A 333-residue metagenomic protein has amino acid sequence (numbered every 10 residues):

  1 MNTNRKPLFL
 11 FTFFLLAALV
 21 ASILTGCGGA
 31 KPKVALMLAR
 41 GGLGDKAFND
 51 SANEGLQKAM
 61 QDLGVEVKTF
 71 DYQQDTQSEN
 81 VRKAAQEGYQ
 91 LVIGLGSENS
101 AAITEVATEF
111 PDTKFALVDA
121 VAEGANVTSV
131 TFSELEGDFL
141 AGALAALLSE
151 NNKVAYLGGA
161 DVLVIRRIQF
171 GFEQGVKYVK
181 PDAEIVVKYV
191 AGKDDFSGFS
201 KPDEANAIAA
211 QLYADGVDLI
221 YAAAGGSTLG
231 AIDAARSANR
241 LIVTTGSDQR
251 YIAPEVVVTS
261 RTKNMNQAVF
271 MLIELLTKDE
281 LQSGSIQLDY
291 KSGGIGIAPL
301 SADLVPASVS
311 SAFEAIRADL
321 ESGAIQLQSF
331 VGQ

Functional and structural regions predicted by a protein language model:
M1-N2, L36: General helical secondary-structure elements
N2-F14: Bacterial N-terminal signal peptides that target proteins for export
A17-A21: Alpha-helical transmembrane segments
I23-G26: C-terminal motif of bacterial Sec signal peptides marking the signal peptidase cleavage site
G28-Q333: A residue-level marker of the well-folded mature domains of exported/periplasmic proteins
